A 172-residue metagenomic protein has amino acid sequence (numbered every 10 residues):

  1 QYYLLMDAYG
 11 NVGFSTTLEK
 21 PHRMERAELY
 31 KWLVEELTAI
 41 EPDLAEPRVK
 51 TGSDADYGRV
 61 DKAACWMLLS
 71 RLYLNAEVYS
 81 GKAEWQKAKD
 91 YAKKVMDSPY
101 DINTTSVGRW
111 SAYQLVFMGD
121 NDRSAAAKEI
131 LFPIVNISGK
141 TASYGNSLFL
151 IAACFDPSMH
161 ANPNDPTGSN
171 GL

Functional and structural regions predicted by a protein language model:
Q1-V60, Y73-S80: Aromatic-anchored glycine-rich loop motif in surface-exposed flexible loops
T38, R59-L172: An aromatic- and glycine-enriched ligand-binding surface/loop that stacks and positions planar moieties
